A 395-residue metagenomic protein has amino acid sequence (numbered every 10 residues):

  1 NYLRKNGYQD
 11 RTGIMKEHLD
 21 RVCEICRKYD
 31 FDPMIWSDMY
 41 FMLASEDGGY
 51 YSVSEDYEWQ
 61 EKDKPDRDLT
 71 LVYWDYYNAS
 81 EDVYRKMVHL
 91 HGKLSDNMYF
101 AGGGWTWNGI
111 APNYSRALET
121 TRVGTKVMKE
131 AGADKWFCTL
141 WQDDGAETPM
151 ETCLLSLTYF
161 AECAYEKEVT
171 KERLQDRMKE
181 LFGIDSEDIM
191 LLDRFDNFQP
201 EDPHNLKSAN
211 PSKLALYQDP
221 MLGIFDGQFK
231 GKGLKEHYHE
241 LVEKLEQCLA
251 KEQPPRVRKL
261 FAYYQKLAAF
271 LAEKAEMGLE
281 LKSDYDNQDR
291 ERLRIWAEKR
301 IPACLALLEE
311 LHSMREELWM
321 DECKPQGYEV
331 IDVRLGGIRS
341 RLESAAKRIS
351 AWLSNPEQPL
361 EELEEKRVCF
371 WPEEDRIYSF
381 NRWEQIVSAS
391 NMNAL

Functional and structural regions predicted by a protein language model:
R4-L395: Substrate-binding groove of N-acetylhexosamine-processing glycoside hydrolases
